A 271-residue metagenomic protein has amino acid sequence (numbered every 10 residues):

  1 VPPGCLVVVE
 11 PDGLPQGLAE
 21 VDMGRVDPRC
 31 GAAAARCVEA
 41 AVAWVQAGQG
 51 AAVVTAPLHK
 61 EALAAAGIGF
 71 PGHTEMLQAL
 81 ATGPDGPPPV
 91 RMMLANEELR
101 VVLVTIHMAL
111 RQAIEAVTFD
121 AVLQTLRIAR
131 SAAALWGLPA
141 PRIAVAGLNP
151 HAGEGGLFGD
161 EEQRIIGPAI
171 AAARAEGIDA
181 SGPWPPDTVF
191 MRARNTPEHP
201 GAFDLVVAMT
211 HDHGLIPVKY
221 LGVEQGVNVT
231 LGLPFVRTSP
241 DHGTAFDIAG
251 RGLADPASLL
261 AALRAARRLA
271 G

Functional and structural regions predicted by a protein language model:
V1, L77-T82, P88-R91, G167 (+1 more regions): Intrinsically disordered, low-complexity boundary segments flanking structured domains
V1-H73, D120-M209, H213-V227, L233-P234 (+2 more regions): Contiguous, glycine/small-aliphatic-enriched amphipathic segments in soluble metabolic enzymes
P3, L94-L123: Ligand-binding beta-strand-loop-alpha-helix segment within the catalytic cores of soluble metabolic enzymes
V7-E10, M92-A95, L103, G182 (+1 more regions): Structural signal for conserved beta-strand scaffold positions within catalytic alpha/beta enzyme cores
A56, A62-G69, M76, N96 (+2 more regions): Helix-enriched interaction subdomains in cytosolic or periplasmic regions, typified by TIR/SEFIR signaling/NADase cores
E75-P88, L110-A134: Active-site glycine-rich loop that binds ribose-phosphate moieties when present
A79-R91, A95-L99, L233-D247: Short, flexible loop segments at boundaries between secondary-structure elements
